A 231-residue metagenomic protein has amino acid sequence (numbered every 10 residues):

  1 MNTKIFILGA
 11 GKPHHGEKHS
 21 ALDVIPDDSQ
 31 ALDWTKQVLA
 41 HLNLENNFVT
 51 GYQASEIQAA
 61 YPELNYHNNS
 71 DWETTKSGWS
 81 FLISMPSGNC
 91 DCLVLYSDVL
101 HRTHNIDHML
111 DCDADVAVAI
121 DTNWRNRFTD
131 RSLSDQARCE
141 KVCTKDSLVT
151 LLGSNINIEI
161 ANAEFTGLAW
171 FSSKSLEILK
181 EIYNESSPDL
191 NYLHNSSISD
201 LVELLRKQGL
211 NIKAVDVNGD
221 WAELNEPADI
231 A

Functional and structural regions predicted by a protein language model:
M1-A54: N-terminal glycine-rich phosphate-binding loop and ensuing alpha1 helix
N2-G9, L152, I160-A231: Conserved alpha/beta core of the MobA/IspD/sugar-nucleotide pyrophosphorylase nucleotidyltransferase superfamily
I5-I7, F48, V94, V118-A119 (+1 more regions): Structural beta-sheet core signal
L22, V142-T144, A214: A structural signal for short hydrophobic beta-strand segments in well-ordered beta-sheet cores
E45, N65, L148, N211-K213: Conserved beta-strand segments of alpha/beta enzyme cores
Q58-C139: Conserved beta-loop-beta/alpha segment of the NTase-like Rossmann-fold superfamily that binds/positions NTPs
T103-Y183: Conserved core of the sugar-phosphate nucleotidyltransferase
